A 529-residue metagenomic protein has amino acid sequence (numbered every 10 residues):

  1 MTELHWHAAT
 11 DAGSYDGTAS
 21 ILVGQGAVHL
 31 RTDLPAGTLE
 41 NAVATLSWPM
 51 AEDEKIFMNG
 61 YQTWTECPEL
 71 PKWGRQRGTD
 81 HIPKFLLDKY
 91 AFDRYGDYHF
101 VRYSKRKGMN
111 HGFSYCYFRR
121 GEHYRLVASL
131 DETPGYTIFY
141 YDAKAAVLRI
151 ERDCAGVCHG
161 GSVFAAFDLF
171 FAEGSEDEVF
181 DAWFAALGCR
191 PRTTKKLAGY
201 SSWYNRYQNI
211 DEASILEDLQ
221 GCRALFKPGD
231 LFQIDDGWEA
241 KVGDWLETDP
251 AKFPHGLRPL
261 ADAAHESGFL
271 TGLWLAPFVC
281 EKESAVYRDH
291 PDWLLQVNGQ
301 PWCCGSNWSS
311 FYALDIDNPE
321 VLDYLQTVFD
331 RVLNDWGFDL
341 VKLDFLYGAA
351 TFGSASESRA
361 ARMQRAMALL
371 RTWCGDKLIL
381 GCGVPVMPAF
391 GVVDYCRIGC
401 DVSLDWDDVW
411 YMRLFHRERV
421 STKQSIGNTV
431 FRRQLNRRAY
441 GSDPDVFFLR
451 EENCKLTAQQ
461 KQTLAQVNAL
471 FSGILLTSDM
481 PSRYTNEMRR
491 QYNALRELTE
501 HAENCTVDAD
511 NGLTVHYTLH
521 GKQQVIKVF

Functional and structural regions predicted by a protein language model:
M1-V179: N-terminal accessory beta-strand-rich subdomains and adjacent acidic, glycine-rich linkers that precede catalytic cores
V28, Q462-L476, D508-F529: Carbohydrate-binding surface patches
V179-L197, I379: Acidic/polar, glycine-enriched structural segments that form the non-catalytic walls/loops of the carbohydrate-binding
L197-Y200, Y204-D330, N334-G353: Aromatic-lined carbohydrate-binding/catalytic grooves of carbohydrate-active enzymes
L257-A264, R359-K377: Alpha-helix-loop-beta-strand connector modules within alpha/beta enzyme cores
Y287-D323, A368-R483: Glycan-recognition surfaces
G353-R362, V393-D394: Short glycine/threonine-rich loop-to-helix capping motif typified by GTGT followed within a few residues by an Asp-Pro
A465-V507: Aromatic- and carboxylate-lined catalytic core of secreted/periplasmic carbohydrate-active enzymes
